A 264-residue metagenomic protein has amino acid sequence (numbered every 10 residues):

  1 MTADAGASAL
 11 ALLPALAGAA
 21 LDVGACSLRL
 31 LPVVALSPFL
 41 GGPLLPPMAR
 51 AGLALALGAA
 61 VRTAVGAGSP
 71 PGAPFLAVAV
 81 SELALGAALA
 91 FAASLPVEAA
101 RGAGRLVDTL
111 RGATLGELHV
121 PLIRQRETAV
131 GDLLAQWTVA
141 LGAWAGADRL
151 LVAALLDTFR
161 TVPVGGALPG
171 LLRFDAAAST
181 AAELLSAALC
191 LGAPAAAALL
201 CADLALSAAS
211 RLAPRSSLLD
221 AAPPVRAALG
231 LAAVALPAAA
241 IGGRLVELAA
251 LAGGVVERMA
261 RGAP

Functional and structural regions predicted by a protein language model:
M1-P264: Hydrophobic alpha-helical segments and their helix-loop boundaries in membrane and membrane-proximal proteins
